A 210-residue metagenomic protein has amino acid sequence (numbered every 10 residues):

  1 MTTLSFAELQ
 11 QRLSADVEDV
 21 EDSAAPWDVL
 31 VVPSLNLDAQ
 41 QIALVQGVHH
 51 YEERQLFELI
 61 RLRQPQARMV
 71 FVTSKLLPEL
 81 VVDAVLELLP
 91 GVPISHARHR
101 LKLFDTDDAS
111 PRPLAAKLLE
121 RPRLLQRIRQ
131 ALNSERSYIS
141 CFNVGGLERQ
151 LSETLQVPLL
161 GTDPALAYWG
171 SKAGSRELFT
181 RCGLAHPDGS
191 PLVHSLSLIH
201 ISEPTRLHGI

Functional and structural regions predicted by a protein language model:
M1-E177, S197: ATP-binding N-terminal substructure of ATP-dependent carboxylate-amine bond-forming enzymes
P158, A185-P187, P204: Proline-centered helix-kink/hinge sites
A167, P187, H194, G209-I210: Residues in flexible loops and secondary-structure boundaries
L178-L192: A polyampholytic, Gly/Pro-enriched intrinsically disordered region
I199-I210: Single conserved hydrophobic/aromatic residue that forms the stacking wall/gate of nucleotide- or nucleobase-binding
